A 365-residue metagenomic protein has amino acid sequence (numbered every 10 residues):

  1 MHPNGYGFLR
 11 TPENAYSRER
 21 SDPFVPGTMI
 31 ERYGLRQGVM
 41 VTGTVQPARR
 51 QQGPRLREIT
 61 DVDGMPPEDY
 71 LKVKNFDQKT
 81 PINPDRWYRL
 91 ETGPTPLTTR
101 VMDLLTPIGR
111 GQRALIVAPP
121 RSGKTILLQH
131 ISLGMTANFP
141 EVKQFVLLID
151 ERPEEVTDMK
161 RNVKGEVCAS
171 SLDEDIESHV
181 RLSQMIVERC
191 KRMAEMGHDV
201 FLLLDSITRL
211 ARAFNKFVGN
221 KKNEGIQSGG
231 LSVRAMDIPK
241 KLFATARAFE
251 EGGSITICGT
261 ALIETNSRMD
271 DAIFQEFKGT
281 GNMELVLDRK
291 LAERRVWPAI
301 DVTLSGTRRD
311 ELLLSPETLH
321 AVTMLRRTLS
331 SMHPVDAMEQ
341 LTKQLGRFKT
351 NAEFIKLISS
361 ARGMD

Functional and structural regions predicted by a protein language model:
M1-G5, S17-E19, L35-V39, R49-P54 (+9 more regions): Short flexible coil/turn linkers enriched for glycine and charged/polar residues that connect secondary-structure
M1-Y70: N-terminal "pre-motor" subdomain/linker immediately upstream of P-loop NTPase catalytic cores
G5-G7, V41, A114, Q144 (+1 more regions): Conserved beta-strand core positions
P23, P96-V101, S183-M185: Switch II of P-loop NTPase G domains
P47-I116: P-loop NTP-binding catalytic core
T92, L97-R100, L105, L127-L128 (+2 more regions): Conserved N-terminal glycine/acidic-rich loop preference
P107-Q129, D150: Glycine-rich phosphate-binding P-loop
S122-G123, I131-D365: P-loop NTPase catalytic core
